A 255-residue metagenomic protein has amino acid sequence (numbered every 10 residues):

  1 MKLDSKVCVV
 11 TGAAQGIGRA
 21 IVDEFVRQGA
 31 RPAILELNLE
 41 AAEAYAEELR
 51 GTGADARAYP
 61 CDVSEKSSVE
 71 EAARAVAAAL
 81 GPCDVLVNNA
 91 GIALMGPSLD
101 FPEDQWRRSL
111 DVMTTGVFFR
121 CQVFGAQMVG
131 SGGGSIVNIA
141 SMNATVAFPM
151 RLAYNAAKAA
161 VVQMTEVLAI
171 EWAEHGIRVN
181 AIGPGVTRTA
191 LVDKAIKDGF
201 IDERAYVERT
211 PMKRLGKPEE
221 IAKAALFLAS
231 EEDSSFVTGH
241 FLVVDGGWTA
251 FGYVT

Functional and structural regions predicted by a protein language model:
K2, F118-C121, R214-V244, T249: C-terminal substrate-recognition "lid" of short-chain dehydrogenase/reductases
V87, A173, R178, V237-T238: Short, small/polar-rich loop/turn modules that mediate ligand/substrate recognition or access, typified
P97-S98, P102-L110, Y206: Substrate-binding pocket helix/loop in short-chain dehydrogenase/reductase
F101, A147-N155, V167, A195: Active-site loop-to-helix junction immediately N-terminal to the catalytic Tyr of the SDR YXXXK motif in Rossmann-fold
C121, A157, T165: Active-site helix of classical SDR
A126, I170-E174: Alpha-helical segment proximal to the catalytic Tyr-Lys
S141: Residue(s) in the substrate-gating loop at a strand-loop-helix junction that position the organic substrate next
